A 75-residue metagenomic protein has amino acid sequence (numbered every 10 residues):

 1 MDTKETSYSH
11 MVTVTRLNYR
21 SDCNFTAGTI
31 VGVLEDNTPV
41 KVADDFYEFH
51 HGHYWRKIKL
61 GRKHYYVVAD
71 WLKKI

Functional and structural regions predicted by a protein language model:
M1, K74-I75: Short, solvent-exposed mixed-charge patches
M1-T15: Short beta-strand/loop turn elements enriched in aromatics
S9-M11, T26, K59, H64: Short, functionally important structural connectors and interaction interfaces within domains
M11-T15, I30-V31, K57: Secondary-structure boundary/capping motif
V12, A27, H51-H53: Short, solvent-exposed coil/turn segments
V12-R20, D45: Generic short beta-strand segments
S21-P39: SH3/SH3-like (including bacterial SH3b) beta-barrel domains that bind proline-rich motifs or cell-wall ligands
V33-K74: SH3/SH3-like beta-barrel superfamily modules
